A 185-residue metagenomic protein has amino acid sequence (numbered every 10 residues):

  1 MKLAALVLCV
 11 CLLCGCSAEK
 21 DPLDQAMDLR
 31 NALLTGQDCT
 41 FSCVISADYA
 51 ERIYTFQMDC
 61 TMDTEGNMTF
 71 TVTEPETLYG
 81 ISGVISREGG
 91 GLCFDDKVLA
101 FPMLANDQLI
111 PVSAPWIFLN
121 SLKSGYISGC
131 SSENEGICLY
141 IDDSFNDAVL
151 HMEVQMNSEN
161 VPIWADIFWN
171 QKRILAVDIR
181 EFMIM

Functional and structural regions predicted by a protein language model:
M1-C14: Sec-dependent bacterial lipoprotein signal peptides
G15-M62, N67: N-terminal leader/targeting segments and the immediate start of mature chains
D24, A50, V98-Y126, S132-E135: Extracellular/lumenal and peripheral-membrane lipid-interaction modules
T35-D38, G80, S124: A glycine-biased structural micro-motif
Y49-I53, P75-Y79, K172-I174: Solvent-exposed loop/turn segments connecting transmembrane beta-strands in outer-membrane beta-barrel proteins
M58-M62, G83-I85, V154-M156, E181: Extended lipid/amphipathic-ligand handling interfaces
M62-I117: An acidic-aromatic
T69, G129-M185: Gly/Pro-enriched, hydrophobic low-complexity segments that function as extracytoplasmic propeptides/linkers
